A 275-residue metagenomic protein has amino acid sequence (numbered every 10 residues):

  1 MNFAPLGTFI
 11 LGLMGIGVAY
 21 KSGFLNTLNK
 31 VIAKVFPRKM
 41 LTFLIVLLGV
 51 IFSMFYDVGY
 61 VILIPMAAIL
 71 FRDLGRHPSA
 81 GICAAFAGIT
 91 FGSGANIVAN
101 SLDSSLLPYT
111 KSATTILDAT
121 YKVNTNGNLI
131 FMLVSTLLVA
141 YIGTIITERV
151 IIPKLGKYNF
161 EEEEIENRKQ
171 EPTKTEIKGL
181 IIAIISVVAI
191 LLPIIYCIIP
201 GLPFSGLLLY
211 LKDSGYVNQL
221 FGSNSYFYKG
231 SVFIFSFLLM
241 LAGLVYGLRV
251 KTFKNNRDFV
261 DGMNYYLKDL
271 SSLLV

Functional and structural regions predicted by a protein language model:
M1-L74, V250-V275: Membrane-embedded alpha-helical segments and adjacent helix-loop junctions characteristic of multi-pass solute
M1-M14, I130-L274: Hydrophobic transmembrane alpha-helices of multi-pass small-molecule transporters
T8, V50-I51, Y109, A113-T114 (+3 more regions): General secondary-structure edge motif
Y20, F52-V58, H77, N96-D103 (+5 more regions): Residue-level signal for functionally critical sites in structured catalytic/ligand-binding pockets
L41-G94, V188-K212, L238: Alpha-helical transmembrane segments of multi-pass integral membrane proteins, characterized by long hydrophobic
V61-L63, Y121, Y228, M240-L241: Short, well-ordered helical secondary-structure segments
I64, A68-Y158, N167, E171-I181: Membrane-core helix-loop-helix motifs of multi-pass transport proteins
